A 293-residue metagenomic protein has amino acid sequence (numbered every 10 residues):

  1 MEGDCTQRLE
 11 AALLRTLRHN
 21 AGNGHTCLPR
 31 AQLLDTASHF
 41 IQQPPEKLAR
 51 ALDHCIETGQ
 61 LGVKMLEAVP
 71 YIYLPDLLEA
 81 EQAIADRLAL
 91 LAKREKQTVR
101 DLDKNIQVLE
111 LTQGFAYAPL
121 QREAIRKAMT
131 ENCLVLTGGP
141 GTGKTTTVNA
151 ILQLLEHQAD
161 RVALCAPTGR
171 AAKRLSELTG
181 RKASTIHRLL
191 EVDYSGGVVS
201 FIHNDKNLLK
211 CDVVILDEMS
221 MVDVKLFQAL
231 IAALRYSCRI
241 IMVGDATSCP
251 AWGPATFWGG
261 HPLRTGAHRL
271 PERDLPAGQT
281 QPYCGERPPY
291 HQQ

Functional and structural regions predicted by a protein language model:
M1-Q293: Conserved ATP-binding/catalytic motifs of P-loop helicase motor domains
